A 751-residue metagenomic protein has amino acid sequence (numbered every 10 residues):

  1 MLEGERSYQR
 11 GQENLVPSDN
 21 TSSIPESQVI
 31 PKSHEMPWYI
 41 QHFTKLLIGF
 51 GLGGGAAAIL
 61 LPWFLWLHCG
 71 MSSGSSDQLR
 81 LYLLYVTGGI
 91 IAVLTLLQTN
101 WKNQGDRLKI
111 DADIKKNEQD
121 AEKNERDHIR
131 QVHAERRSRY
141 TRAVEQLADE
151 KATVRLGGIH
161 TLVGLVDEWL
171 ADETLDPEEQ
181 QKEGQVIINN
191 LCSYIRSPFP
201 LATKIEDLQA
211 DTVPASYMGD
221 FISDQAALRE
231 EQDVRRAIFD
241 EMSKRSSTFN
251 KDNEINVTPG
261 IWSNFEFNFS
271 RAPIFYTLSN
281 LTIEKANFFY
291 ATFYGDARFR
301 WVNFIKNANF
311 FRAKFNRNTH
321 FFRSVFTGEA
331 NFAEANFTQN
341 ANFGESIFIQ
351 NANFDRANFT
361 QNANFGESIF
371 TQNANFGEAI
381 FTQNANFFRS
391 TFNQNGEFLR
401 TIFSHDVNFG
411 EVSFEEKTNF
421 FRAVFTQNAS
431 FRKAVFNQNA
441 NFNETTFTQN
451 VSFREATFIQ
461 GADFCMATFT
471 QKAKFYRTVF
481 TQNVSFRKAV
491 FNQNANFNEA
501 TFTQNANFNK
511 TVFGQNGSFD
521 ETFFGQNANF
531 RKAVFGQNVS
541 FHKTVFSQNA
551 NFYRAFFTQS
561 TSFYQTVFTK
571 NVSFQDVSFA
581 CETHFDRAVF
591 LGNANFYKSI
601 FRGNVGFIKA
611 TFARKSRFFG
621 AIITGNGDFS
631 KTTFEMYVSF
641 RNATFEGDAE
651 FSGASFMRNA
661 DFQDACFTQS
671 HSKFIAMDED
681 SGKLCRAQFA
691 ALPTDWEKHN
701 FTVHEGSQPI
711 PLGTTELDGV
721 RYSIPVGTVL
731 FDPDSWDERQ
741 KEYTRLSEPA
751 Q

Functional and structural regions predicted by a protein language model:
L2-V29: Short, charged cytosolic
D19-G54: Juxtamembrane interface helix immediately N-terminal to a transmembrane segment
V29-I30, M71-A171, L175: Membrane-proximal alpha-helical anchors
P37-Q41, A56-F64, A291: Feature of secretome-associated and extracellular-like proteins
F50-G74: Hydrophobic transmembrane alpha-helices
I129, S138-E145, K151-L156, H160-V163 (+3 more regions): N-terminal leader/targeting and pre-domain segments
